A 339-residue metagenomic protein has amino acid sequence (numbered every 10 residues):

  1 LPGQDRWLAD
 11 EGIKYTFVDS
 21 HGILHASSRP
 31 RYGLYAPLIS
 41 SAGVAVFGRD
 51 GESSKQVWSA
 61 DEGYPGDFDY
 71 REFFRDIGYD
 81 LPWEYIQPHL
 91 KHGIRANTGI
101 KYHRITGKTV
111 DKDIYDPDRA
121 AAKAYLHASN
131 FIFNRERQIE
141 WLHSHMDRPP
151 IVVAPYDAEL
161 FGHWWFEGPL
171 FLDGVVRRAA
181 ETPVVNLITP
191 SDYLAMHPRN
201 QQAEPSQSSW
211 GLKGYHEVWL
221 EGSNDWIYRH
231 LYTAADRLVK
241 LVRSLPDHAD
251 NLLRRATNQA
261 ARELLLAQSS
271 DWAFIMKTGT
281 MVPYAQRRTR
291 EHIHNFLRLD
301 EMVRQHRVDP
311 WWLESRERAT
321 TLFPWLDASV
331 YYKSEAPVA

Functional and structural regions predicted by a protein language model:
L1-D10: A conserved hydrophobic secondary-structure block that centers on an alpha-helix together with its immediately flanking
L1-P2, H21, P190-A195: Short, solvent-exposed turn/loop segments enriched in Gly/Ser/Thr/Pro and often Arg
D10-T16: Glycine-enriched alpha-helix->loop->beta-strand junction motifs that scaffold or abut catalytic
F17-V18, Y156: Conserved beta-strand positions
G22-S27: Short gly/pro/ser/thr-enriched loop/turn and capping motifs at secondary-structure boundaries
S28-A339: Active-site and substrate-binding clefts of carbohydrate-active enzymes
